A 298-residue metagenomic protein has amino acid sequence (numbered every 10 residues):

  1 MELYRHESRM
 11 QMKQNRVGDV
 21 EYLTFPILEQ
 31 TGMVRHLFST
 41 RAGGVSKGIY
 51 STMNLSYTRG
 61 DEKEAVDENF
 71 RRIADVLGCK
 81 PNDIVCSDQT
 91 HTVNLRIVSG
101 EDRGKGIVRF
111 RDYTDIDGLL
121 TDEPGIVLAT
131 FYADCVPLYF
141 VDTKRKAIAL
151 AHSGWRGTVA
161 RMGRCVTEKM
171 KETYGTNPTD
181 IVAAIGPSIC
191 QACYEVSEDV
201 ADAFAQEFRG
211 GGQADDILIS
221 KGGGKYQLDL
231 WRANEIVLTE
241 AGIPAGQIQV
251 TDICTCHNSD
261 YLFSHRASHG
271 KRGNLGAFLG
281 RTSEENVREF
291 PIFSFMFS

Functional and structural regions predicted by a protein language model:
M1-S298: Active-site microenvironment for binding and transforming phosphate-containing groups
